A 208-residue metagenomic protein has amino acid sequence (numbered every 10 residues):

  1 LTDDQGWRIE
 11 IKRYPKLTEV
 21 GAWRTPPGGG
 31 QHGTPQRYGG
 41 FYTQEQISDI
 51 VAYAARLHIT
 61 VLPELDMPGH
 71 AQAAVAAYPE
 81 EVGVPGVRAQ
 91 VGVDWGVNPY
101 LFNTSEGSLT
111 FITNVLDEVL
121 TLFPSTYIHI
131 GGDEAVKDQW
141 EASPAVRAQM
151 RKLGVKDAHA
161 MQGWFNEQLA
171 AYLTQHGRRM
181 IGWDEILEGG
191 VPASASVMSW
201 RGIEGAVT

Functional and structural regions predicted by a protein language model:
L1-H176: Substrate-binding cleft of carbohydrate-active enzyme catalytic domains
A71, V75-E81, D138-Q139, I181-T208: Substrate-binding cleft/loops of secretory-pathway carbohydrate-active enzymes
